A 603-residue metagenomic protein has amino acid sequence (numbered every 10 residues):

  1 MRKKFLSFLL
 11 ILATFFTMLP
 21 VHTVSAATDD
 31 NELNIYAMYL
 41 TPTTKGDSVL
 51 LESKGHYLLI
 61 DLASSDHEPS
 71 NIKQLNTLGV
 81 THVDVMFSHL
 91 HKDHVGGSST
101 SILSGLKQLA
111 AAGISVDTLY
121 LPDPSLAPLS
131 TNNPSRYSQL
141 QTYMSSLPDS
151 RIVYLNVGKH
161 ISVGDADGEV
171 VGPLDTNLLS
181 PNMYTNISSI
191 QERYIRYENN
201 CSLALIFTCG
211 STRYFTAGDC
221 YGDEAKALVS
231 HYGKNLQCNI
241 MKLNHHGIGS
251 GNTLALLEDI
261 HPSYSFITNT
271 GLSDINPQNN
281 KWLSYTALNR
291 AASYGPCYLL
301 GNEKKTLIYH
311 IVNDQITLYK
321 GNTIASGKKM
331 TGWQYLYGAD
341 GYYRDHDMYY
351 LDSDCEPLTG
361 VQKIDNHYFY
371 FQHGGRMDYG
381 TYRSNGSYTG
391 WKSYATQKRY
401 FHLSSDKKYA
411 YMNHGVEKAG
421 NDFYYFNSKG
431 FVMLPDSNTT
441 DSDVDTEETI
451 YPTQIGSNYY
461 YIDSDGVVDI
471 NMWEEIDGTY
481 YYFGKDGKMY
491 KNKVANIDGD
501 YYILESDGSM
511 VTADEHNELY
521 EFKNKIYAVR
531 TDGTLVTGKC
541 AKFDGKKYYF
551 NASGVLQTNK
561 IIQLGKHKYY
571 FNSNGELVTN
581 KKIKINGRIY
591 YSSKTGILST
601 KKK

Functional and structural regions predicted by a protein language model:
M1-F5: Positively charged n-region of N-terminal signal peptides that target proteins for export
L9-A13, M18-A27, S326-K603: Extracellular adhesion/carbohydrate-binding repeat motifs centered on closely spaced tryptophans
A26-T81, L155-L236, I308-G327: Core dinuclear metal-dependent hydrolase active-site scaffold
T44-K45, D66-H67, L90-G96, S125-L129 (+5 more regions): Active-site environment of divalent metal-dependent phosphoester hydrolases
K54-Y57, S65-L121, L126-A127, H231-I248 (+1 more regions): Active-site metal-binding motif and surrounding structural segment of the metallo-beta-lactamase
D61, G97-T100, T131-N132, P181 (+2 more regions): Short, solvent-exposed loop/turn and secondary-structure capping segments
S70, Q74, S101-A111, S135 (+5 more regions): Extracytoplasmic/secreted proteins, especially bacterial periplasmic and envelope-associated proteins
G113, T118-Y184, R196-Y197, Y264 (+1 more regions): Binuclear metal-ion centers of metallo-dependent hydrolases, dominated by the metallo-beta-lactamase
